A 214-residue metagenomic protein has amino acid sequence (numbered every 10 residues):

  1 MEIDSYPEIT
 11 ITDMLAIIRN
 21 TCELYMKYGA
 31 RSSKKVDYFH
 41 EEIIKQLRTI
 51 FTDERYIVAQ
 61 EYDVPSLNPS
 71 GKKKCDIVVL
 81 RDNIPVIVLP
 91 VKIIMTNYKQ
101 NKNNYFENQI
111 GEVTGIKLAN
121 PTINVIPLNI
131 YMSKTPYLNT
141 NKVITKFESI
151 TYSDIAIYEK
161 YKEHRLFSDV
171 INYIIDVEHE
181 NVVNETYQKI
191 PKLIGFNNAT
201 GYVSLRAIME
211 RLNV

Functional and structural regions predicted by a protein language model:
M1-A16, C22, Y202, I208-V214: Nuclease-adjacent, charged terminal/linker segments that flank catalytic cores
P7-Y62: Acidic-basic catalytic patches of nuclease active cores, encompassing PD-(D/E)XK and other metal-cofactor nuclease
S32-H40, S70, N101, Y105: Phosphate/oxyanion-binding active-site loops and adjacent basic polyanion-contact surfaces
F39, I43-F51, V113-N120, I150-K162 (+1 more regions): Hydrophobic, Leu/Ile/Phe/Ala-enriched alpha-helical segments that form helix-helix packing faces
E61-I77: Charged, often glycine-rich, active-site loop that binds/positions anionic groups
V78-L89: Active-site beta-strand-loop-beta-strand hairpin of nuclease catalytic cores that positions key catalytic residues
I93-K146: Catalytic cores of nucleic-acid endonucleases
I144-V214: Non-catalytic C-terminal interaction segments of nucleic acid-processing enzymes
